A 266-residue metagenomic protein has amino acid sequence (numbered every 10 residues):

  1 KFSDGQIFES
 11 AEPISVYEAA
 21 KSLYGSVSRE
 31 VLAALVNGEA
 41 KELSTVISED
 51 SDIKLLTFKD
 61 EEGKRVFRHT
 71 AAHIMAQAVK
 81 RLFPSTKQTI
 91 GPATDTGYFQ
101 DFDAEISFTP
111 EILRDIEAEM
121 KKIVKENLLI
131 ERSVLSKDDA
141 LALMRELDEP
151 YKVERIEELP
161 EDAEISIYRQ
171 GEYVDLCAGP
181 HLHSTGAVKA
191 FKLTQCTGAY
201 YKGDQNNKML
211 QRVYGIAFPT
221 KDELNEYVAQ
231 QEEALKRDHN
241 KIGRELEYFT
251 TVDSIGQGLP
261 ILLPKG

Functional and structural regions predicted by a protein language model:
K1-A72, A76-V79, F83-T94, A118-K122: Ubiquitin-like/PB1-type beta-grasp interaction modules and other compact soluble beta-rich domains
T45-V66, K87-A93, F99-G266: Auxiliary tRNA-acceptor-end handling modules of aminoacyl-tRNA synthetases
